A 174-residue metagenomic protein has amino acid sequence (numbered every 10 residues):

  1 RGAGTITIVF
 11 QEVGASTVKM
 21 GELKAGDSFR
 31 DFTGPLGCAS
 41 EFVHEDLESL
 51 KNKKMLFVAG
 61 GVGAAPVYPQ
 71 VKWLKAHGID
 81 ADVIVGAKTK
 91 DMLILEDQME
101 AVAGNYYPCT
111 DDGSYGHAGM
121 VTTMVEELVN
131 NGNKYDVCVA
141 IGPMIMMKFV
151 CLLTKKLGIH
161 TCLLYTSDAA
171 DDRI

Functional and structural regions predicted by a protein language model:
R1-D27: Ferredoxin-reductase
V18-L164: FNR/FR-type flavoprotein reductase catalytic core
Y165-I174: Single conserved hydrophobic/aromatic residue that forms the stacking wall/gate of nucleotide- or nucleobase-binding
